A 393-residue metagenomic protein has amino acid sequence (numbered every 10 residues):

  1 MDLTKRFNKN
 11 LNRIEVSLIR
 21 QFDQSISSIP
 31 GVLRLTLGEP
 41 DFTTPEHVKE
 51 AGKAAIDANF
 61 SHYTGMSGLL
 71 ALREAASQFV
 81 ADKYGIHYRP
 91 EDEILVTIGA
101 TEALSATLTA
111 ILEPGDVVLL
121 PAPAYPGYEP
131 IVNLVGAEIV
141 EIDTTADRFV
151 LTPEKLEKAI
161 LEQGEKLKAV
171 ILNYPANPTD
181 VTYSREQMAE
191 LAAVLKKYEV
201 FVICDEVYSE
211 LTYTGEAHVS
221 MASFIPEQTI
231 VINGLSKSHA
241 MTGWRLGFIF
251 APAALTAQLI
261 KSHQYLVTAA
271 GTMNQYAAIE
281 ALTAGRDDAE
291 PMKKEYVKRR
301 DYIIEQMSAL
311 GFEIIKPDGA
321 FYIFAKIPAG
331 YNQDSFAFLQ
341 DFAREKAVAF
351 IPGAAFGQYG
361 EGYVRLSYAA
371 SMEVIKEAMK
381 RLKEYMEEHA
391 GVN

Functional and structural regions predicted by a protein language model:
M1-F7, N12-R13, R20, S25-L33 (+2 more regions): PLP-dependent class I/II
N59-Y63: A short acidic, glycine-rich active-site loop that binds or catalyzes chemistry on phosphate/adenosine moieties
T64-I98: Conserved N-terminal alpha-helix of the aminotransferase class I/II PLP-enzyme fold
